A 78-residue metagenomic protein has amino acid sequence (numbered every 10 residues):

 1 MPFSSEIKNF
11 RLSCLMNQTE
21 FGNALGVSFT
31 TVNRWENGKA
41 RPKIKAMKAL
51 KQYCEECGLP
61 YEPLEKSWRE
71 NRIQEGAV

Functional and structural regions predicted by a protein language model:
M1-P2: A detector for short, charged/polar N-terminal pre-domain segments
S5-E20, A49: Short basic helix-loop element that most often maps to the first helix and adjoining turn of HTH DNA-binding modules
E6, T31-R34, A46: Residue-level recognition of specific faces of alpha-helices
L12, G26, N37-K39, E55: Residue-level detection of the helix-turn-helix DNA-binding "recognition helix"
L15-R34: Short alpha-helical DNA-recognition segment
T30, R41, I73: Short Asp/Glu-rich motifs
K43-P63: DNA major-groove recognition helix of helix-turn-helix/homeodomain DNA-binding modules
I44, Y61-V78: Short, charged recognition helix plus adjacent turn of helix-turn-helix-like nucleic-acid-binding domains
